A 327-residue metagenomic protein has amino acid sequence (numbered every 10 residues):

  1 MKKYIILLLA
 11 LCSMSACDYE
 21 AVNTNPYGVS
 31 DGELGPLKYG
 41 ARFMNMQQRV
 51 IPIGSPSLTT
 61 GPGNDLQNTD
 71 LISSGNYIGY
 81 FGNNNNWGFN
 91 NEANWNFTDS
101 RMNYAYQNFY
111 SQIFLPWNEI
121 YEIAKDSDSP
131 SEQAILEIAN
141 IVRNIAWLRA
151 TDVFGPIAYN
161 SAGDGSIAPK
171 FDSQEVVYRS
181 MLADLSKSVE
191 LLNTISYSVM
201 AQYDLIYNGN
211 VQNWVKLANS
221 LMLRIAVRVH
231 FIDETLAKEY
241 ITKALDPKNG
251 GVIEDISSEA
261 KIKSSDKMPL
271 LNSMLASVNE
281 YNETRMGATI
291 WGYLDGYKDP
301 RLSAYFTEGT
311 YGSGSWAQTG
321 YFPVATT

Functional and structural regions predicted by a protein language model:
M1-N25: Bacterial Sec-dependent N-terminal signal peptides
L7, V50-I51, A304: Intrinsic structural disorder/low-complexity segments
L8-C12, I72, A183: Compositionally biased amphipathic helical and low-complexity segments enriched in hydrophobic
C12-S13, S55, E234, G309: Alpha-helical transmembrane segments and their juxtamembrane interfaces
S15, A21-G28, L34, Q48 (+8 more regions): Low-complexity, compositionally biased segments
C17-G79, D126: Membrane-proximal, proline-rich intrinsically disordered regions
N84-T327: Structured, solvent-exposed acidic/aromatic patches
